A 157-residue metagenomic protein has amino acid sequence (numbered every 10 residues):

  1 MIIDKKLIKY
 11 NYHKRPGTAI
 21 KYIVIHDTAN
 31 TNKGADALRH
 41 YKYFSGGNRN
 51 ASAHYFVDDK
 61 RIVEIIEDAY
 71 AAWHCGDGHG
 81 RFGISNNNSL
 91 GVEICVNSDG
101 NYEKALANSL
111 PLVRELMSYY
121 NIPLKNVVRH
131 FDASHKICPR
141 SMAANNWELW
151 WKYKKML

Functional and structural regions predicted by a protein language model:
M1-S85: N-terminal catalytic cores of peptidoglycan-degrading enzymes
I3-K5, P16-K21, N87, G91 (+1 more regions): Basic/polar, cationic surfaces and motifs that engage anionic cell-wall and phosphate/carboxylate ligands
